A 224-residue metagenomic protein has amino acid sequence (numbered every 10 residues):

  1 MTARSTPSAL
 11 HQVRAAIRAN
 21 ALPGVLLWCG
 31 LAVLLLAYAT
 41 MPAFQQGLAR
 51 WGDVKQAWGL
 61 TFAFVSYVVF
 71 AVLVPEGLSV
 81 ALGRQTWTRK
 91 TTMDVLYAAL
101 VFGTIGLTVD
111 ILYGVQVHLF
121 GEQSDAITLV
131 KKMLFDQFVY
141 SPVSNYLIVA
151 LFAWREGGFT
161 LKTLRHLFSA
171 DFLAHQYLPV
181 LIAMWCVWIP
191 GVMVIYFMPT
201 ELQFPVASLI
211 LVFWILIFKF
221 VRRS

Functional and structural regions predicted by a protein language model:
T6-C29: N-terminal membrane topogenic signal
V25-Q46: Alpha-helical transmembrane segments of multi-pass membrane proteins
P42-K55, W87, V115-T128: Membrane-interface helix termini and inter-helical loops of multi-pass transporters
W51-V69, D94: Loop-to-helix transition at the N-terminal end of transmembrane alpha-helices
V80-M93, S124: Membrane-interface helix-boundary motifs at transmembrane edges
K90-V117, V139-I148: C-terminal halves and exits of single transmembrane alpha-helices
F135-T160, V180-A183, V187: Alpha-helical transmembrane segments of helical membrane proteins, especially in multi-pass transport, channel
C186-I195: Hydrophobic, membrane-inserted alpha-helices
